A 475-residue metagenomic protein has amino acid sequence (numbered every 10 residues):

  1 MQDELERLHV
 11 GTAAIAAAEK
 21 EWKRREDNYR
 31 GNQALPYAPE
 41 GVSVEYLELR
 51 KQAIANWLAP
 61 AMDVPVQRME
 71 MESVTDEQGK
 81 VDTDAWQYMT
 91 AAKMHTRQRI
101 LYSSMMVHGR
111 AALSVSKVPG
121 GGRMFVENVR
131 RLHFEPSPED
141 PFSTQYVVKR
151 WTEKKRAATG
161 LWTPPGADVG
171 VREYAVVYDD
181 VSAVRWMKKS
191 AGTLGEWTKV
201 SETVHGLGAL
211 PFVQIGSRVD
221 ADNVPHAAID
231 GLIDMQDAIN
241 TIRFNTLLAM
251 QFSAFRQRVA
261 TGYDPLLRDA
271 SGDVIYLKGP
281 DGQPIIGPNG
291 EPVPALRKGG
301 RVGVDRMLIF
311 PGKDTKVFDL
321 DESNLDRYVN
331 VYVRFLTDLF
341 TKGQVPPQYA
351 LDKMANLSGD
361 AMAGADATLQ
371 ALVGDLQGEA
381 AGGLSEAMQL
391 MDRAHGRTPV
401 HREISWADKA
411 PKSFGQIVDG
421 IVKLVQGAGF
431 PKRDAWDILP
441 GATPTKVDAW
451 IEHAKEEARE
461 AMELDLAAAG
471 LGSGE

Functional and structural regions predicted by a protein language model:
M1-S143, K149, G282, I286 (+1 more regions): Extended, helix-rich architectural segments
E6, Q78-G79, G121, F142 (+7 more regions): Intrinsic-disorder/low-complexity loop/linker signature
A14, T96-G109, L113-S114, T246-Q251 (+3 more regions): C-terminal amphipathic alpha-helical
Q78-G79, A91-H95, P225, I229-Q236 (+2 more regions): Generic detection of long, well-ordered alpha-helical segments
M106, A112-H226: Extended, regular secondary-structure scaffolds
G195-G364, I404: Extended, charged amphipathic alpha-helical segments
V422-D434, I438-T445: Internal helix-turn-beta structural module
P440-A469: Long, highly charged low-complexity segments enriched in Glu/Asp and Lys/Arg with interspersed Ser/Thr
